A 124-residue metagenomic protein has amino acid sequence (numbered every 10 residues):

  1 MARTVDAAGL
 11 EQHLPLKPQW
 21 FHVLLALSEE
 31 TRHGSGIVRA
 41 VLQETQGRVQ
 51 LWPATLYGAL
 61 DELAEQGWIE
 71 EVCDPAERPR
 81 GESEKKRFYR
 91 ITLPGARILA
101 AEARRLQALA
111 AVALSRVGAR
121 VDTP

Functional and structural regions predicted by a protein language model:
M1-Q12: Short, Lys/Arg-enriched N-terminal segment that forms or immediately precedes the first helix of a structured domain
R3, P94-P124: Amphipathic alpha-helical dimerization/coiled-coil segments that flank or bridge DNA-binding/regulatory modules
E11-T55: N-terminal helix-turn-helix DNA-binding core of bacterial DNA-binding proteins
L56-Q66: Basic amphipathic alpha-helical segments that dock to polyanions
A64-E82, R90: Beta-hairpin "wing" of winged helix-turn-helix
K86: Conserved catalytic core of two-component sensor histidine kinases, primarily the HATPase_c ATP-binding
